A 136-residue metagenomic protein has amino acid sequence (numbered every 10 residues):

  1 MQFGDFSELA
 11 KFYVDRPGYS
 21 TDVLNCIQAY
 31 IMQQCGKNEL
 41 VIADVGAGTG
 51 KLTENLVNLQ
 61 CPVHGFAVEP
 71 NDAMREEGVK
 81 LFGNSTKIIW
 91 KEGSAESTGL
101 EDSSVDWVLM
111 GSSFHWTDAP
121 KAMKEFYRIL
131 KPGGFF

Functional and structural regions predicted by a protein language model:
F3-Y19: Class I SAM-dependent methyltransferase Rossmann-like catalytic core, especially the SAM/SAH-binding loop
G18-E39: Conserved alpha-helix/loop element of class I SAM-dependent methyltransferases that forms part of the SAM/SAH-binding
E39-L40, S103: Nucleotide donor/acceptor-binding cores
V41, G134-F135: Short glycine-centered segments of the SAM/dcSAM-binding site in methyltransferase folds
V41-V45, T49-S97: Class I SAM-dependent methyltransferase SAM/SAH-binding core
E96-W107: A short acidic, Gly/Pro-enriched loop at the edge of an enzyme's catalytic core that lines a small-molecule cofactor
D106-P120: A short SAM/SAH-binding and catalytic strip from SAM-dependent methyltransferases
K121-P132: A short glycine-rich, Lys/Arg-flanked "PGG" loop and its adjoining helix->strand segment in the class I
